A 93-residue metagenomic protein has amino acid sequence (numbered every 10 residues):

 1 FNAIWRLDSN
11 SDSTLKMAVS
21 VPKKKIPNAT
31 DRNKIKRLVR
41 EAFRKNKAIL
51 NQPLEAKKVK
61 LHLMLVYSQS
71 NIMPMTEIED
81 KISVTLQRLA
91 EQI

Functional and structural regions predicted by a protein language model:
F1-I93: Positively charged, solvent-exposed patches that mediate nucleic-acid binding
